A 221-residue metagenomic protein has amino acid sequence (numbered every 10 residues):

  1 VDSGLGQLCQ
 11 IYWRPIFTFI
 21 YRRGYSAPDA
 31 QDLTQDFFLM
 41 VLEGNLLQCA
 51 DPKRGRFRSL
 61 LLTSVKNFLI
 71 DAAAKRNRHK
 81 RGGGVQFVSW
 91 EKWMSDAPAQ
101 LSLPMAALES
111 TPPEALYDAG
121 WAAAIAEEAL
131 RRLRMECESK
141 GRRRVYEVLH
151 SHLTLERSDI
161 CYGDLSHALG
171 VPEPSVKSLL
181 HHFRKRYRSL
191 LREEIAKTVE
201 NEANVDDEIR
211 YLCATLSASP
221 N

Functional and structural regions predicted by a protein language model:
V1-N221: Intrinsic, short, N-terminal disordered tails of RNA polymerase sigma-factor systems
